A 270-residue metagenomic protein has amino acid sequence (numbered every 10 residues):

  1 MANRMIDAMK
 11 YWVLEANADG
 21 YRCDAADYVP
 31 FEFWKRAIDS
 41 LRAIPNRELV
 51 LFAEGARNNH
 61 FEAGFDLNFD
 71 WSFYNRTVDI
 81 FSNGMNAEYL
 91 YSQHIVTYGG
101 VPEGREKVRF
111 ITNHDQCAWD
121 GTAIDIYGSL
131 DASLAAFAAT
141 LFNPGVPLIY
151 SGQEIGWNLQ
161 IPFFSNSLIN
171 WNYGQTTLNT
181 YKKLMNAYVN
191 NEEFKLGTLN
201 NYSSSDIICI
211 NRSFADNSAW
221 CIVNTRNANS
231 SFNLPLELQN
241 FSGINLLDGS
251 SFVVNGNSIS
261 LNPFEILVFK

Functional and structural regions predicted by a protein language model:
M1-M5: Chitinase-like catalytic core of GlcNAc-active glycosidases
A8-K10, L14-F110, I126-L130, A139 (+4 more regions): Active-site-proximal helices and loops of the catalytic beta/alpha 8
A18, G145-V146: A structural motif
I149-I155: Short acidic/histidine-rich active-site segments
I222-R226: Asparagine-centered strand-capping/turn motif at beta-strand->loop junctions
L236-S250: Solvent-exposed beta-hairpin/edge-strand motifs
V254-K270: C-terminal beta-strand-rich structural cap/linker in extracellular carbohydrate-active enzymes
